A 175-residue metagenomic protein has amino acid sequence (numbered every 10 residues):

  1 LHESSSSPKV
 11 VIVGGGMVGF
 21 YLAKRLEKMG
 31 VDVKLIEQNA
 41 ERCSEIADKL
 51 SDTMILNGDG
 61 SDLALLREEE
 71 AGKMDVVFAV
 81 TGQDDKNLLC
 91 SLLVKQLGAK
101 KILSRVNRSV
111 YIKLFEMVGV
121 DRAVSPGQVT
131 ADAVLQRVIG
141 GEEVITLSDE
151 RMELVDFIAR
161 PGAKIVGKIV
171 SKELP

Functional and structural regions predicted by a protein language model:
L1-P175: Cytosolic regulatory regions of ion transport systems
